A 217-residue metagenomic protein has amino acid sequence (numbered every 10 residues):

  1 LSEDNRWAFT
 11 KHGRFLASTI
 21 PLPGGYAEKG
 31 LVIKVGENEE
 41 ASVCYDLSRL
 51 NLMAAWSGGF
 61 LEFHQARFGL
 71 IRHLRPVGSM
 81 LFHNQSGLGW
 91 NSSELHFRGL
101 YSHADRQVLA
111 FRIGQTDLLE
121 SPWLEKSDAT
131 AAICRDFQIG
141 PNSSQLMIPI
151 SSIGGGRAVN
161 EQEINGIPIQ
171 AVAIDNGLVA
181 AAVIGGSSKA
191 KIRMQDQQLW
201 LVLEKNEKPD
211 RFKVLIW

Functional and structural regions predicted by a protein language model:
L1-C134, Q145-L178, W217: Beta-strand-rich N-terminal accessory domains
S102-A104, Q138-Q145, N206-P209: A short, structured loop/turn motif at beta-sheet edges
V183-E207: Extracellular adhesion/glycan-binding regions together with long Ser/Thr- and acidic-residue-rich low-complexity tracts
K205-W217: Short Pro-Gly-centered flexible turn/kink motifs
